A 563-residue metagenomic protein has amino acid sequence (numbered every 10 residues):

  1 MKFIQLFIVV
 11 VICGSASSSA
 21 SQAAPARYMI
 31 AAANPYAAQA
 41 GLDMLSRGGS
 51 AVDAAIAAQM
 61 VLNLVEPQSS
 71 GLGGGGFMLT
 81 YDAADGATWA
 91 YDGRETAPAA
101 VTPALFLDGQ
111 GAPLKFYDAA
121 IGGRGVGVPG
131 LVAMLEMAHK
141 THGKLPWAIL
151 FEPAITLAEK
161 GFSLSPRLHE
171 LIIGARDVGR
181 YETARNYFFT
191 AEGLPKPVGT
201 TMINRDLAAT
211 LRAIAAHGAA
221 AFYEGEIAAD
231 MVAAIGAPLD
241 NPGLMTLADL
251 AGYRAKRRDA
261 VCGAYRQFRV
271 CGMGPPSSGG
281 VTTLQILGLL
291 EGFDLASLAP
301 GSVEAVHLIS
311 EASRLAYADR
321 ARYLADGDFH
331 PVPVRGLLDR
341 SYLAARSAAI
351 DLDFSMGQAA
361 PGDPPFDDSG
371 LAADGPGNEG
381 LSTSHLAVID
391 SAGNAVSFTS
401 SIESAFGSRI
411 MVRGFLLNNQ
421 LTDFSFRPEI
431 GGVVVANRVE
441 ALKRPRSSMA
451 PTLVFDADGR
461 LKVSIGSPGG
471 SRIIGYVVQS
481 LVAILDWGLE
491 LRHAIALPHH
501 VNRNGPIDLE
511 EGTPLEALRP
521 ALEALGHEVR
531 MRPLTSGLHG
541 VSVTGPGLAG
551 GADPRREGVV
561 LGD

Functional and structural regions predicted by a protein language model:
Q5-A16: Bacterial N-terminal signal peptides
A20-Q39, D43, A51-G218, F222-E224 (+4 more regions): Noncatalytic scaffold domains of N-terminal-nucleophile
L64-G71, G75-Y81, D85-W89, N241-T246 (+2 more regions): Active-site rim segments in enzyme catalytic domains, especially the processed small/beta chain of N-terminal
R257, G380-T383, S447-M449: Short, small/polar residue-rich loop motifs at catalytic or cofactor-binding pockets
C271-G280, T383-A387, S397-R409, G466-I473: Glycine-rich phosphate/pyrophosphate-binding beta-alpha loops
G292-S401, D553: Internal maturation/activation junctions in enzymes
L442-R444, V477, D486-P533: Extended C-terminal subregions enriched in glycine
